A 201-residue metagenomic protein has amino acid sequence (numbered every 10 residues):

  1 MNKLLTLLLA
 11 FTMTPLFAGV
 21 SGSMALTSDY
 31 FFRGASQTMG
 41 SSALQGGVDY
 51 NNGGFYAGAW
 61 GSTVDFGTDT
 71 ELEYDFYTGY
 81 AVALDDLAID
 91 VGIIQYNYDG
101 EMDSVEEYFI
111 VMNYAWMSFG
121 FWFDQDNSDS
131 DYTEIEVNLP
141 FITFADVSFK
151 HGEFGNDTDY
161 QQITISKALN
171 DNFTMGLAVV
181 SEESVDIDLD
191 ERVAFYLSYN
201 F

Functional and structural regions predicted by a protein language model:
L4-T6, P15-F201: Outer-membrane beta-barrel proteins
F11-T12: Repetitive helical segments and hydrophobic/amphipathic motifs
